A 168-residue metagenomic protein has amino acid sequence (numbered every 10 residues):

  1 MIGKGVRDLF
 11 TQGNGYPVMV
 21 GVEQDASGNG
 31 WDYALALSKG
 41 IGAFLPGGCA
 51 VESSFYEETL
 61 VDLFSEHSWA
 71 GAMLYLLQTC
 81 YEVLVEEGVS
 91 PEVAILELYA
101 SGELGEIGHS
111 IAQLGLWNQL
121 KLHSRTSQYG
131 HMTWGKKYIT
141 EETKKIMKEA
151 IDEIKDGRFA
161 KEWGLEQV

Functional and structural regions predicted by a protein language model:
M1-E66: Rossmann-fold dinucleotide-binding core
G5-D8, C49-F55, T79, Q119-H123 (+1 more regions): Short hydrophobic/aromatic-rich motifs at helix boundaries and adjacent loops
T11-P17, G21, G28-N29, Y33-K39 (+1 more regions): NAD(P)-dependent Rossmann-like dehydrogenase/reductase catalytic/cofactor-binding core
S54-L114: Active-site segments that bind and position negatively charged phosphate/pyrophosphate groups
